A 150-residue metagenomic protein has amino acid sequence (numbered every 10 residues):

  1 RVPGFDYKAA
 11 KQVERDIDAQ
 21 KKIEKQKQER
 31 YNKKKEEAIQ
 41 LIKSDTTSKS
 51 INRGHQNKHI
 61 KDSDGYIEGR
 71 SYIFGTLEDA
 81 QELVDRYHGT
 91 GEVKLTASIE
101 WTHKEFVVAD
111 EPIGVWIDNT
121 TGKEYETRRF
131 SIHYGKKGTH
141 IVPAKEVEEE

Functional and structural regions predicted by a protein language model:
R1-N57: Long, low-complexity, intrinsically disordered regions
K33-E150: Functional cores of ribonucleases/endoribonucleases
